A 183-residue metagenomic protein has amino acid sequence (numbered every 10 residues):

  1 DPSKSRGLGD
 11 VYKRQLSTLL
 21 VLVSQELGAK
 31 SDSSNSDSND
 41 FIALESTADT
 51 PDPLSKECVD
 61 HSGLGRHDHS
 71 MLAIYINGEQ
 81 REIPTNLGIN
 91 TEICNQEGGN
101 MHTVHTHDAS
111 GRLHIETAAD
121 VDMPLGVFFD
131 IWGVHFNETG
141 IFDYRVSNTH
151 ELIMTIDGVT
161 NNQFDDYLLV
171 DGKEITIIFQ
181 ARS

Functional and structural regions predicted by a protein language model:
D1-Y12: Single conserved hydrophobic/aromatic residue that forms the stacking wall/gate of nucleotide- or nucleobase-binding
D10-S183: Ubiquitin-like/PB1-type beta-grasp interaction modules and other compact soluble beta-rich domains
